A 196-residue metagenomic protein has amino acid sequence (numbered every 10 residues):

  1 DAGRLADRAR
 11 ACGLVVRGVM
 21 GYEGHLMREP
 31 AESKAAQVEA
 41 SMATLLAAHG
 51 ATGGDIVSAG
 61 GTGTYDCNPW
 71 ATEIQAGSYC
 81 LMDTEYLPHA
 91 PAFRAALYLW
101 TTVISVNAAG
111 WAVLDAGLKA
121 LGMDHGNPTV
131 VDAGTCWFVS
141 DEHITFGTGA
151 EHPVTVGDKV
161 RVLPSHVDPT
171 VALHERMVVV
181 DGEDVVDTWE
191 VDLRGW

Functional and structural regions predicted by a protein language model:
D1-P91: Active-site loop/helix belt of alpha/beta enzymes
E23, M27, C80-D83, W100 (+3 more regions): Generic, ordered loop/turn and secondary-structure boundary motif
A35, E39-M42, F93-L97, S140 (+2 more regions): Electropositive phosphate-/nucleotide-binding environments in soluble metabolic enzymes
G63-A133: Active-site loop ensemble at the mouth of alpha/beta enzyme cores that anchors a bound cofactor
N107-W196: C-terminal accessory subdomain/extension
